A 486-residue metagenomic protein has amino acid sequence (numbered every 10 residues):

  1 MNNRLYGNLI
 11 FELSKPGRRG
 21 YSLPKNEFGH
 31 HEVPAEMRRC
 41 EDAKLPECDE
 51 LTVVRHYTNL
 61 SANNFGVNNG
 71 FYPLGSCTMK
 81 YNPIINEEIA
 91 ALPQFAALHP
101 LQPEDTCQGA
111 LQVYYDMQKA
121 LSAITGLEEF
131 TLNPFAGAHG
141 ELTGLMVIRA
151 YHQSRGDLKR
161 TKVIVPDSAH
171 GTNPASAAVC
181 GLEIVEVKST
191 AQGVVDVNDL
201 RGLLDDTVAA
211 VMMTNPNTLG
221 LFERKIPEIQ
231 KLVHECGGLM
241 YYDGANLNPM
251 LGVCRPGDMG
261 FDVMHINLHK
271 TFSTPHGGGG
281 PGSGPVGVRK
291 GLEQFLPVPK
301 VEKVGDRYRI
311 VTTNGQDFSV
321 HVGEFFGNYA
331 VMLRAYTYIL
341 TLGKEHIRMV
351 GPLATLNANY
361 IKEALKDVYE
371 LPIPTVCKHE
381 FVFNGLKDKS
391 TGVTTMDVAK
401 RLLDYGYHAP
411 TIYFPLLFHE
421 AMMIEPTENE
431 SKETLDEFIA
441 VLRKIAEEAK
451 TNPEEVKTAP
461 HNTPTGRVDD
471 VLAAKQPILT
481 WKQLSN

Functional and structural regions predicted by a protein language model:
M1-E129, C254, V304-F326, M332 (+1 more regions): Non-catalytic terminal extensions of PLP-dependent enzymes
L74, A136, Y242: Single, functionally critical "micro-switch" positions that shape active/binding sites and transmembrane helices
G109, H139-D306, G392-V393, E420: Conserved PLP-enzyme active-site core in the AAT-like
E128-P134, K162-V165: A short, small-residue-rich loop immediately preceding and capping a beta-strand
T131, V185-V187, P410: General small-molecule cofactor/ligand-binding pocket signal
N133, S273-T274, V350-G351: Hydrophobic alpha-helical membrane segments of integral membrane proteins
F135, T190, T214-P216, N384-L386 (+1 more regions): Short strand-loop junctions, especially beta-strand C-caps/beta-turns that link beta-sheets to coils or alpha-helices
